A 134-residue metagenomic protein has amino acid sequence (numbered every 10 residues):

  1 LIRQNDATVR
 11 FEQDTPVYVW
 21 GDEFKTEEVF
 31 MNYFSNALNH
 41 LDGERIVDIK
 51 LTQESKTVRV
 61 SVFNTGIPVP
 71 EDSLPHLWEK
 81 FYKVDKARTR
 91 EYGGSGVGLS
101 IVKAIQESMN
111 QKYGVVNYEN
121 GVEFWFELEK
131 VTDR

Functional and structural regions predicted by a protein language model:
R3, T8-V17: Conserved catalytic submotifs in the C-terminal HATPase_c
T26-E27: A residue-level detector for a conserved hydrophobic packing site within the catalytic ATP-binding domain
A37-L38: Short helix-loop "hinge" at the ATP-lid/N-box region of the Bergerat-fold HATPase_c
E44-K56: Short beta-strand/loop element within the Bergerat-fold HATPase_c
V69-K83: Short conserved segment of the HATPase_c
G93, G98, V102: Short alpha-helical Gxxx[C/S/T] motif in the catalytic ATP-binding
N110-Y118: Glycine-rich ATP-binding loops of the HATPase_c
